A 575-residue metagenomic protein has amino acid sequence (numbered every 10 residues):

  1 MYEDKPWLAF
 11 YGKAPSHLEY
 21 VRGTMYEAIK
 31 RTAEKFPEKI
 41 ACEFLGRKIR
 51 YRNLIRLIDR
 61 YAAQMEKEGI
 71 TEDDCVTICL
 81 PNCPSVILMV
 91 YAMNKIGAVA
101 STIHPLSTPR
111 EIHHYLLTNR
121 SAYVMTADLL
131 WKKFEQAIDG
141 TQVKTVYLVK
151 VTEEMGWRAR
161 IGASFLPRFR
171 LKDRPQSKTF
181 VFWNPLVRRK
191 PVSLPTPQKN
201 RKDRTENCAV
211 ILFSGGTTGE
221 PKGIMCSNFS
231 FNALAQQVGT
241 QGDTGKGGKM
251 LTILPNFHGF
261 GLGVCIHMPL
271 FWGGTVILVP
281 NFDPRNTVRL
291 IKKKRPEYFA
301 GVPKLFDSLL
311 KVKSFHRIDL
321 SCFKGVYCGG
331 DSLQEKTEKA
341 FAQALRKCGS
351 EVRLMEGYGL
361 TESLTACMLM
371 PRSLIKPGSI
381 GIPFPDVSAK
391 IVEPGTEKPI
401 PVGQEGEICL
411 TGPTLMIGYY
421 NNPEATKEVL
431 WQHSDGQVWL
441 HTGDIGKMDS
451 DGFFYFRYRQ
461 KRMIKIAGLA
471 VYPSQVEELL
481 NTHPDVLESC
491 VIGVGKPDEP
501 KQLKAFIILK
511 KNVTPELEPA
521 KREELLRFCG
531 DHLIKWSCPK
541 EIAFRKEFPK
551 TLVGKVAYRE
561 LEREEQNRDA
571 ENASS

Functional and structural regions predicted by a protein language model:
V21, E38-C83, I87-Y91, T108-H113 (+1 more regions): Conserved AMP-binding/adenylate-forming core of the ANL superfamily
R50-R52, N200, A209-A233: Conserved AMP-binding A3 loop
I55-R60, T205, I224-G245, M250-I253 (+2 more regions): Conserved structural elements of the adenylate-forming
S107, T126, G412, I417-G418 (+6 more regions): AMP-binding/adenylate-forming catalytic core of the ANL superfamily
V149, D531-V556, S574-S575: AMP-binding/adenylate-forming catalytic domain of the ANL superfamily
R170-F213, E220, D243-K249: Conserved pre-ATP/AMP-binding loop-to-beta segment of ANL
N232-K249, F257-A300, K304, S308-K313: Conserved AMP-binding/adenylation subdomain of ANL enzymes
P296-G301, L310-P377, S388: Gly/Ser/Thr-rich phosphate-binding loop
